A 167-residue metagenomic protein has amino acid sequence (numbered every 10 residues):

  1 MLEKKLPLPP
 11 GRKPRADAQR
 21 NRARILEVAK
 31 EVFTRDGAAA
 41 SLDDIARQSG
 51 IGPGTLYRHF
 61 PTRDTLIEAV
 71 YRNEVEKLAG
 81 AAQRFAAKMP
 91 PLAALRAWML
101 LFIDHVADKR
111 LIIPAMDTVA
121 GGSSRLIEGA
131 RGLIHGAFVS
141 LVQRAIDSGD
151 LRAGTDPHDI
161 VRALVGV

Functional and structural regions predicted by a protein language model:
M1-Q48, T65-E68: Basic, helix-initiating cap at the start of DNA-binding domains
N21, V70, E74, W98-F102 (+3 more regions): Hydrophobic/aromatic residues within well-ordered alpha-helical segments
R24, D44, A93-A97, L101 (+1 more regions): Amphipathic alpha-helical interaction segments
F33, S41-L42, P53, R63 (+3 more regions): Amphipathic alpha-helical segments enriched in hydrophobic/aromatic and basic residues that form the DNA-contacting
G50-F60: Short hydrophobic/aromatic patch on the recognition helix
A69, G80-D108, G122-L126: Hydrophobic alpha-helical connector segments
E76, G122-G166: Amphipathic alpha-helical packing segments from all-alpha helical-bundle domains
P114-S124: Short linear capping/connector segments at secondary-structure termini
